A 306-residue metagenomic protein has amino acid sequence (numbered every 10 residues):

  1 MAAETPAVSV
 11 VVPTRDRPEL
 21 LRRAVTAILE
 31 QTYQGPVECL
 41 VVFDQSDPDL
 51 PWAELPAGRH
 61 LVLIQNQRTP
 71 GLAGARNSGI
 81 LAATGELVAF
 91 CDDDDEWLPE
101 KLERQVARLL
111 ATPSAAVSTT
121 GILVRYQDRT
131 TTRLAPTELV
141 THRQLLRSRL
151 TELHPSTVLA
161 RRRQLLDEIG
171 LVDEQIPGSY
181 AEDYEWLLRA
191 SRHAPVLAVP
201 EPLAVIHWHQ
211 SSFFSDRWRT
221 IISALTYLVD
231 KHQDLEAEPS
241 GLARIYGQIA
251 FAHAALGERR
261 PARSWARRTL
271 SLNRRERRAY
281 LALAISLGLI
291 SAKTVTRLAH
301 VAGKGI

Functional and structural regions predicted by a protein language model:
P6-S9, E38, E185: Cell-envelope/extracellular polymer assembly enzymes that use nucleotide-activated donors
T26-P36: Short, acidic, metal-binding catalytic loop of nucleotide-sugar glycosyltransferases
D47-L55, E96, E100: Acidic helix N-cap motif at the loop->helix transition within catalytic regions of sugar-transfer enzymes
G58-H60, G74, L102-G170: Flexible acidic/His/Gly-enriched loops in nucleotide-sugar-dependent glycosyltransferase catalytic domains
N66-A83: Glycine-rich, basic loop-to-helix element that forms the pyrophosphate-binding segment of sugar-nucleotide handling
V88: Short aromatic/hydrophobic "clamp" motif used to bind/position activated sugar donors
E138-R219: Conserved nucleotide-sugar donor-binding catalytic segment
I206-H209, F214-G241, R259-L272: Catalytic core of nucleotide-sugar-dependent glycosyltransferases
